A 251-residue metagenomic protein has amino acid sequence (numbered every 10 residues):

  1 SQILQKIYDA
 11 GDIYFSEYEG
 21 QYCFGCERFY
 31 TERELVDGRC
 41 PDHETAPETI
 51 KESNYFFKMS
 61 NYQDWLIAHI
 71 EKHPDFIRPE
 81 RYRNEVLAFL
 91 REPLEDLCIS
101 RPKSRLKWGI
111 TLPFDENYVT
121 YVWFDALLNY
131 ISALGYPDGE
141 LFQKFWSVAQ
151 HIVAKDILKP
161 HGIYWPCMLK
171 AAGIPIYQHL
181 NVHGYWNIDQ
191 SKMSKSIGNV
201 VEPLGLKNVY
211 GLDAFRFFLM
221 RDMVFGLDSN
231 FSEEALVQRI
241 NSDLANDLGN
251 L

Functional and structural regions predicted by a protein language model:
S1-P79: N-terminal, positively charged nucleic-acid-binding surface of large information/translation enzymes
I50-L251: Structured secondary-structure scaffolds
